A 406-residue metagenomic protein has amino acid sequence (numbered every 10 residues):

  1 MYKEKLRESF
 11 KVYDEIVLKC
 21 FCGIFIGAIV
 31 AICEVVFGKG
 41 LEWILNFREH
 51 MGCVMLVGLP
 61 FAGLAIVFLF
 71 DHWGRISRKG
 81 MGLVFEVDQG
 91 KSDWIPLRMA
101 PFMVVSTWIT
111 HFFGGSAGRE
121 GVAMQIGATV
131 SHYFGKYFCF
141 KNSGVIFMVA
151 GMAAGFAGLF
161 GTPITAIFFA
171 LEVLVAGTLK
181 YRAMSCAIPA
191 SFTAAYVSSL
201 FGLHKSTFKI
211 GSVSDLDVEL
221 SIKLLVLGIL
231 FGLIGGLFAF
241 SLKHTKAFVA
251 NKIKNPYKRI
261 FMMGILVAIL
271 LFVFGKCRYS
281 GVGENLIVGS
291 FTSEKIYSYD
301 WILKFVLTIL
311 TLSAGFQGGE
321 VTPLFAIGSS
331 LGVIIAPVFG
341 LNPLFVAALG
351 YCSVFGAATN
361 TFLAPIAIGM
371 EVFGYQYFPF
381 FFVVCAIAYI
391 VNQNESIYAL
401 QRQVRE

Functional and structural regions predicted by a protein language model:
M1-E406: Alpha-helical transmembrane segments and immediately membrane-proximal extracytoplasmic
